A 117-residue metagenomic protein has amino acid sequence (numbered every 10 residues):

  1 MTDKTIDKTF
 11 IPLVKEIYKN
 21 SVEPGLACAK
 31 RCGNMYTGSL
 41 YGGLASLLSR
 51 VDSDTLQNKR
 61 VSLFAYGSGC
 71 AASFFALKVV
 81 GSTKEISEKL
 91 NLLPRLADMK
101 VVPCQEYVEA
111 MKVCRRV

Functional and structural regions predicted by a protein language model:
M1-V117: Terminal domain-initiation and capping elements
